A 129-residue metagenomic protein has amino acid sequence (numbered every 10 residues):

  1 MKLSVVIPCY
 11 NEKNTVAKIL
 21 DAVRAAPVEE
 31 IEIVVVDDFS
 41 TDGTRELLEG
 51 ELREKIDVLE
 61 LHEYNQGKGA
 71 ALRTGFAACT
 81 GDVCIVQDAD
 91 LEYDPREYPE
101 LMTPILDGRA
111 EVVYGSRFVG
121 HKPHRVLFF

Functional and structural regions predicted by a protein language model:
K2-S4, E32: Cell-envelope/extracellular polymer assembly enzymes that use nucleotide-activated donors
N14-K18, D42-G50: Acidic helix N-cap motif at the loop->helix transition within catalytic regions of sugar-transfer enzymes
D21-E30: Short, acidic, metal-binding catalytic loop of nucleotide-sugar glycosyltransferases
I31-E32, R45-A78: Conserved donor nucleotide-binding strand/loop of the catalytic core
D37-E46, L91: A conserved acidic beta->alpha catalytic loop
H62, Q87-A89: Catalytic metal- and UDP-sugar-binding loop of GT-A-like glycosyltransferases, i.e., residues flanking the conserved
Y64-A78, P95-F129: Acceptor/aglycone-binding surface of glycosyltransferases and processive sugar-polymer synthases
C84: Short aromatic/hydrophobic "clamp" motif used to bind/position activated sugar donors
